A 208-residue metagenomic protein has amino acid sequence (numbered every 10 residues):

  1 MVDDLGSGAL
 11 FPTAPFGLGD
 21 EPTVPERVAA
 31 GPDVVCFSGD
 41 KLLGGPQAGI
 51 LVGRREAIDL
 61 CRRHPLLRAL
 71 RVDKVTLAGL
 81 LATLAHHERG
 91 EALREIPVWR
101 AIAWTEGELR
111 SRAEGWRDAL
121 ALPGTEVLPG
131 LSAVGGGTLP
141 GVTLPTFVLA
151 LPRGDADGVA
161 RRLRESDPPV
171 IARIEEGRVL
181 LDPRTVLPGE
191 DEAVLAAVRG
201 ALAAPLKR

Functional and structural regions predicted by a protein language model:
M1-H86, A197: Conserved PLP-enzyme active-site core in the AAT-like
G6-S7, R55-R62, E88-V98, P140-P145 (+1 more regions): Short acidic (Asp/Glu) and glycine-rich catalytic loops that position anionic groups and cofactors
G17-E21, L43, L51, R55 (+7 more regions): Electropositive phosphate-/nucleotide-binding environments in soluble metabolic enzymes
G39, L70-V75, G90-I96, P123-L128 (+2 more regions): Flexible, glycine/charged-enriched surface loops at secondary-structure junctions
E56, H64, V72-L120, G130-L131: Structural motif of enzymes handling amino- and sulfur-group chemistry
E106, R110-V194: Conserved C-terminal alpha-helix-loop-beta "cap" of PLP-dependent enzymes that closes/shapes the active-site mouth
E165-I171, R199-L206: A common structural junction motif
